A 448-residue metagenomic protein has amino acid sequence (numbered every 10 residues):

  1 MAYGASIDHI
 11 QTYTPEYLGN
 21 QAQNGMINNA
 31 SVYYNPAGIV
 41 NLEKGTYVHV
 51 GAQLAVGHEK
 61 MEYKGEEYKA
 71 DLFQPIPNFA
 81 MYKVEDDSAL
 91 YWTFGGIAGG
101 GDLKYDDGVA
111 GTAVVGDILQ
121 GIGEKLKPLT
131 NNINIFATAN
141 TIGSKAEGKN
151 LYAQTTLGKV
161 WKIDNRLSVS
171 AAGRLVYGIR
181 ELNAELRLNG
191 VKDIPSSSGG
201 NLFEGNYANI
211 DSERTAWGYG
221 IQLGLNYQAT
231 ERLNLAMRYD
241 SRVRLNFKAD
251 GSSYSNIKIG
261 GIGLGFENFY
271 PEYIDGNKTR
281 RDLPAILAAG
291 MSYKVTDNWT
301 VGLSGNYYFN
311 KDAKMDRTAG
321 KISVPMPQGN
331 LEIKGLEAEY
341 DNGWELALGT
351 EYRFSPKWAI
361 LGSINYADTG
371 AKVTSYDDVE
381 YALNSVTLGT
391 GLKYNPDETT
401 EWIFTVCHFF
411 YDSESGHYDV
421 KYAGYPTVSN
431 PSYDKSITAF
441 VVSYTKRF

Functional and structural regions predicted by a protein language model:
A2-Y105, Y381, C407: N-terminal, post-signal peptide beta-strand-biased segments of exported outer-membrane/organellar beta-barrel and other
A30, D71-P77, K149-T155, T215-I221 (+4 more regions): Residues that define the transmembrane beta-barrel architecture of outer-membrane proteins
G38, V50, Q74-E85, T155-W161 (+8 more regions): Residues on the lipid-exposed face of transmembrane beta-strands in outer-membrane beta-barrel proteins
T46, D87-L90, R166-V169, R232-L235 (+4 more regions): Repeated loop/turn-to-beta-strand initiation elements of outer-membrane beta-barrel proteins
V48-V56, W92-G96, A171-L175, M237-S241 (+3 more regions): Transmembrane beta-barrel strands of outer-membrane/channel proteins
G108-I142, I179-S212, F247-G276, A313-G335 (+1 more regions): Solvent-exposed loop segments that connect transmembrane elements
S168, G224-Q228, R232-K248, K278-G370: Detector for outer-membrane/organellar transmembrane beta-barrel domains, recognizing the amphipathic beta-strand
L392, T400, D434-F448: Outer-membrane beta-barrel "beta-signal"
